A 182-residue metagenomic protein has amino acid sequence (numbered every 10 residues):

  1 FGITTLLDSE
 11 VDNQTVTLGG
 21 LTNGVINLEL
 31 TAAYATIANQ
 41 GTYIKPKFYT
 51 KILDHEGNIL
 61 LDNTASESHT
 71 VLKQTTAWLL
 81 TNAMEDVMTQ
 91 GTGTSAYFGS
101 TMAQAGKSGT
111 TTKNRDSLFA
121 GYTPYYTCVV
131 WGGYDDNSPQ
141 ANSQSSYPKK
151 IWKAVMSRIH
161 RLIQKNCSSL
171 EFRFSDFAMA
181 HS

Functional and structural regions predicted by a protein language model:
F1-T31: Mid-domain, small-residue-enriched loop/turn segments at the edges of structured enzyme/sensor domains
G24-S182: A penicillin-recognizing enzyme superfamily signal
